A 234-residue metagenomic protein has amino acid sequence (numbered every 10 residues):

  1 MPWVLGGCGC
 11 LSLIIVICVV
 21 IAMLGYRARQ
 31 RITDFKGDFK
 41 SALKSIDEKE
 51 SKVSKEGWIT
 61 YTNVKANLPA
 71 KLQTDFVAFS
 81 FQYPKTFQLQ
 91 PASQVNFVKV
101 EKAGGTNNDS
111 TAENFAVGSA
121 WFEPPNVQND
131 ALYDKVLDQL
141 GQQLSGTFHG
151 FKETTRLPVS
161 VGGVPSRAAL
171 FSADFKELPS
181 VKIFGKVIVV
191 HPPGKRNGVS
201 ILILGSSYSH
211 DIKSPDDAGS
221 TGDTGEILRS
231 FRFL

Functional and structural regions predicted by a protein language model:
M1-N107, V159-V161, P179-V181, L202-L234: N-terminal targeting sequences that direct proteins away from the cytosol to non-cytosolic compartments
I32-F39, Q90-K213: Conserved polar/disulfide-associated segments of primarily extracytoplasmic proteins
